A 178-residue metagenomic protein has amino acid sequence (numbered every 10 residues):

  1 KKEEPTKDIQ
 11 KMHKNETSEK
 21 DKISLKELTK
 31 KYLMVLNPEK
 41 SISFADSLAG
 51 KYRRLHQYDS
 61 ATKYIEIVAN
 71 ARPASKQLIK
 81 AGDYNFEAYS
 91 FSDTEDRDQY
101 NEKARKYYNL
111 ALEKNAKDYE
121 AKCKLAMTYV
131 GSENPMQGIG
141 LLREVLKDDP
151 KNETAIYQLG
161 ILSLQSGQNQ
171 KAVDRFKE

Functional and structural regions predicted by a protein language model:
K1-D59: N-terminal leader/linker segments that initiate helical-solenoid repeat arrays
E39, R72-P73, A116, P150: Short coil turns that delineate tetratricopeptide repeat
F44, Q77-L78, A121, A155 (+1 more regions): TPR alpha-solenoid repeat register
Y52, Y84-N85, Y129, S163: Residue at a conserved register position within TPR or TPR-like alpha-solenoid repeats
A74-S75, D118, P135, N152: Residue-level recognition of tetratricopeptide repeat
